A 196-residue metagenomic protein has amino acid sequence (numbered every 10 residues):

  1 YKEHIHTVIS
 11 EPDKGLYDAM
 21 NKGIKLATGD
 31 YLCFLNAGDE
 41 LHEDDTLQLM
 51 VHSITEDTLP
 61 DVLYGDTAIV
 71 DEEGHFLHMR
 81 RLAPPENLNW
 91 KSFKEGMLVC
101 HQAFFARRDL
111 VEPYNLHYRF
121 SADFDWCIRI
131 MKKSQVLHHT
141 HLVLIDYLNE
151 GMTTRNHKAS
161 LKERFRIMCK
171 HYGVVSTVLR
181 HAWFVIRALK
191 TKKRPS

Functional and structural regions predicted by a protein language model:
Y1-K14: Acidic donor-binding segment of Leloir-type glycosyltransferases
E3, D44-L77: Conserved donor NDP-sugar-binding/catalytic core segment of glycosyltransferases
L16-K25, V51, F165: Short, conserved alpha-helix that lines the donor NDP-sugar binding/gating region of sugar-transfer enzymes
L32: Short aromatic/hydrophobic "clamp" motif used to bind/position activated sugar donors
N36-E40, D66: The conserved acidic donor/metal-binding loop of glycosyltransferases
R81-S160: Conserved nucleotide-sugar donor-binding catalytic segment
D146-S196: Hydrophobic helical membrane-anchoring modules
